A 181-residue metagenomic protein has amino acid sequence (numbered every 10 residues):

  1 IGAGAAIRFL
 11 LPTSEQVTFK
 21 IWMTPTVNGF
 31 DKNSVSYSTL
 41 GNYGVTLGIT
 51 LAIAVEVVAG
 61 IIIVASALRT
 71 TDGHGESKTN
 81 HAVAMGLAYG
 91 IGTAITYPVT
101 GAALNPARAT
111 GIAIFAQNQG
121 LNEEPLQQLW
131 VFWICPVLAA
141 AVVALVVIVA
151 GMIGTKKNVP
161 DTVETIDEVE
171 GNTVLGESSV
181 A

Functional and structural regions predicted by a protein language model:
I1-A181: Membrane-interface helix-loop junctions and terminal tails of multi-pass membrane proteins
